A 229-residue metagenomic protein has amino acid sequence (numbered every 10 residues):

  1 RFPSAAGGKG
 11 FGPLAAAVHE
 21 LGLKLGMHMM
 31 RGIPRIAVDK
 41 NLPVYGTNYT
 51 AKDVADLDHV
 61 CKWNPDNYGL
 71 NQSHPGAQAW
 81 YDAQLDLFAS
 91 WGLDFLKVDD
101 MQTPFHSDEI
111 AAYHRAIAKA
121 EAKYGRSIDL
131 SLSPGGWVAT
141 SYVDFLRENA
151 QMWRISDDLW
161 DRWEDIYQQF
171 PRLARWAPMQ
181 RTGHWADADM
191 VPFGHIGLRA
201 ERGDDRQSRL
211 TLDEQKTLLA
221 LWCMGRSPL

Functional and structural regions predicted by a protein language model:
R1-A16, E20-F95, D100-Q102, S107: Aromatic-lined carbohydrate-binding/catalytic grooves of carbohydrate-active enzymes
K9-P13, A112-R115, R206-R209: Short alpha-helical segments and helix-capping/turn motifs at coil-helix boundaries
H19-G26, S90-L96, A122-D129, E148-Q151 (+1 more regions): Loop/turn elements at helix/coil->beta-strand transitions in domains of secreted/extracellular proteins
K40-V44, I110-R115, L146: Short low-complexity, flexible loop/linker segments enriched in glycine and/or proline with clustered acidic
K52-H59, S73, A79, A83 (+1 more regions): Glycan-recognition surfaces
Q84-G136: Extracytoplasmic, non-cytosolic globular domains
